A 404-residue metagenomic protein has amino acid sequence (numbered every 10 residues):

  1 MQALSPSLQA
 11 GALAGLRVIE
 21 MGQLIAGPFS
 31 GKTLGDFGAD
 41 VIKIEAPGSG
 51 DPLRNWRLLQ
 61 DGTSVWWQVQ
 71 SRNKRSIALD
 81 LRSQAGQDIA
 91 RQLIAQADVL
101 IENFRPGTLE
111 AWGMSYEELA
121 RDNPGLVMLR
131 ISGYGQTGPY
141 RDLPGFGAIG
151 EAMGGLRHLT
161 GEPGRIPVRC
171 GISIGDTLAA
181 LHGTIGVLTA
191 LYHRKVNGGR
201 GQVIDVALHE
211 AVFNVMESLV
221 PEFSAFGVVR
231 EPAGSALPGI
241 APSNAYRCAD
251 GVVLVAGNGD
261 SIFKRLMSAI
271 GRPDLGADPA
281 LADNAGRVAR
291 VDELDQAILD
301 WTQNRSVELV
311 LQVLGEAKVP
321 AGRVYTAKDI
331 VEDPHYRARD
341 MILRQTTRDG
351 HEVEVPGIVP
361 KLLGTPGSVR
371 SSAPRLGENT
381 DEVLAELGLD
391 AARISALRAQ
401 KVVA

Functional and structural regions predicted by a protein language model:
M1-G186, A190-N197, R375, D381-A404: N-terminal helix-loop segment corresponding to the beta1-alpha1 unit of nucleotide/adenylate-binding folds
M1-R17, R230, R247, D329-A404: Terminal low-complexity tails and localization/encapsulation signals of metabolic enzymes
G35, T184-L188, P221, S243 (+3 more regions): Predominant activation on well-ordered alpha-helical scaffold segments within soluble catalytic domains
V41, G315-D329, D390-S395: Short, well-structured beta-strand/strand-turn elements
G48, Y134-G135, L208-F213, D250-V252 (+2 more regions): Glycine-rich beta-alpha junction loops
Q136, G164-I172, K195-V212, E231-P238 (+1 more regions): Conserved Rossmann-fold dehydrogenase catalytic segment
A180-G201, N214-A225, M267-P273: Oxidoreductase and adenylate-handling cofactor-binding alpha/beta cores
A241-A317, A321: Aromatic-enriched alpha-helical interface/lid elements that frame and gate functional surfaces
